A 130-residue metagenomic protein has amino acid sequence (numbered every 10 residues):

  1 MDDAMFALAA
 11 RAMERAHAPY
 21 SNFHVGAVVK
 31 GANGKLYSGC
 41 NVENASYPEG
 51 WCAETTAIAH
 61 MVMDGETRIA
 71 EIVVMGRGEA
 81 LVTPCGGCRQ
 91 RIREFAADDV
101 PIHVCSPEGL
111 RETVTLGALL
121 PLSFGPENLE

Functional and structural regions predicted by a protein language model:
M1-A18, E66-E130: C-terminal binding/interaction regions
A9, A27-V28, A57, M61: Small-residue (primarily alanine) positions within well-ordered alpha-helices, especially packing/interaction faces
H17, S46-E49: Short glycine/threonine-rich catalytic loop with a Thr-x-Gly-x-Asp
N22-G31: Short beta-strand scaffold segments in enzyme catalytic cores
K35-L36, R111: Hydrophobic "anchor" residues
C40, P48-A59, A80-F95: Local cysteine-cluster metal-coordination motifs and their immediate loop/turn environment, predominantly Fe-S cluster
N44-A45, L119: A short acidic/small-residue loop/turn micro-motif
C52-I72: Short, solvent-exposed cationic patches
